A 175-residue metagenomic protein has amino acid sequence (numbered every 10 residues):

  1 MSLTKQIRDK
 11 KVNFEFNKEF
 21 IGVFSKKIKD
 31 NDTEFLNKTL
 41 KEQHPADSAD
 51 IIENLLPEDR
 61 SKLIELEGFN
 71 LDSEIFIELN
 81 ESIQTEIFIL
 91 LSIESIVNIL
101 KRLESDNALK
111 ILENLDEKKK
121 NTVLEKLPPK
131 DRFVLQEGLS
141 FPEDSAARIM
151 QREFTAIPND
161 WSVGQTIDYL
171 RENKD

Functional and structural regions predicted by a protein language model:
S2-D175: Hydrophobic packing positions in regular secondary-structure scaffolds
